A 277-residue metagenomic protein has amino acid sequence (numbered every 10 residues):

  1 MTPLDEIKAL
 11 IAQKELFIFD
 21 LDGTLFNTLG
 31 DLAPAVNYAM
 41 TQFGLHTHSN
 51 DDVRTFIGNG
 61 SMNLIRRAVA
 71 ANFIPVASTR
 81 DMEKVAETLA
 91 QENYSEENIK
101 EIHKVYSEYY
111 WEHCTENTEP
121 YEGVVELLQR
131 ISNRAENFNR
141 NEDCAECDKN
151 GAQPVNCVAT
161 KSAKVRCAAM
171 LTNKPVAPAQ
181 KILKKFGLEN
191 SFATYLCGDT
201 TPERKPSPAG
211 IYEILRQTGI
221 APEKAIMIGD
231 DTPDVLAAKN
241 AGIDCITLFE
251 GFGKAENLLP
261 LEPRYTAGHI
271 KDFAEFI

Functional and structural regions predicted by a protein language model:
M1-K14, D51, Q129-S132, C144 (+4 more regions): Asp-based, Mg2+/Mn2+-dependent phosphohydrolase catalytic module
T2-T55, M62, R66-R67: Active-site neighborhood of HAD-like aspartate-dependent phosphohydrolases
I18, L25, P120, A168-L171 (+3 more regions): Conserved SAM-binding loop
T24, V36, V124, L128-D148 (+1 more regions): Substrate-recognition element of Asp-dependent hydrolases with the DxDx(T/V) motif
P34-Y38, L64-R67, V105, E126 (+4 more regions): Alpha-helical elements of Rossmann-like donor-binding domains used by nucleotide-donor carbohydrate transfer enzymes
V36-M40, I57, S61, I65 (+2 more regions): Hydrophobic alpha-helical core bundles mediating ligand binding, dimerization, or RNAP-core interactions
V69-Q129, R134-C147: Metal-dependent phosphoesterase signature
